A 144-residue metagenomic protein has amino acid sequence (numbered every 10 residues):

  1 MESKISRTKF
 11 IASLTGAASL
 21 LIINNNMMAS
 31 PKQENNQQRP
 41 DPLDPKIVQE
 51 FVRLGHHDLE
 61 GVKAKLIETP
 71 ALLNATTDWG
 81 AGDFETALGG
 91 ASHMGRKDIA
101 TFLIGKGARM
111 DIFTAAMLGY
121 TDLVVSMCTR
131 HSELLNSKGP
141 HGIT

Functional and structural regions predicted by a protein language model:
M1-A18: N-terminal secretory signal peptides and thylakoid transit peptides that target proteins across membranes
A12, G105, M117: Phosphate-coordinating loops and pocket residues in cytosolic domains that bind phosphorylated ligands
N24-A64: C-terminal segment of N-terminal export signals and the immediately downstream linker at the start of the mature
D41-R53, N74-G90, R109-A116, N136-T144: Ankyrin-repeat boundary/"N-cap" motif
D58-L66, R96-I104, Y120-C128: Ankyrin repeat structural motif
P70-A71, G107-A108, S132-E133: Ankyrin-repeat C-terminal turn/loop position
Y120-T144: Conserved small-residue-rich
